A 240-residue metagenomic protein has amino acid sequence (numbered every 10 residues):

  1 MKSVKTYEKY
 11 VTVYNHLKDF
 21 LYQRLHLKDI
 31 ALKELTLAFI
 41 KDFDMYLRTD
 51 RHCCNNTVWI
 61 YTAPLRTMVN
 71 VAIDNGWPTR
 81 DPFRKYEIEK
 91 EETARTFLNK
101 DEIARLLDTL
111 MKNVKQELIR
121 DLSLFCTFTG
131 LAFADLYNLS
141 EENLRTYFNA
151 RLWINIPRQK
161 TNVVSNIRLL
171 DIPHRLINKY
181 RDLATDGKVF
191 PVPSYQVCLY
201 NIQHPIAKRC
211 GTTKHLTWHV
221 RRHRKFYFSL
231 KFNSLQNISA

Functional and structural regions predicted by a protein language model:
M1-R51: Basic/aromatic-enriched alpha-helical hairpins
K5, V13-Q23, T49-F83, A134: N-terminal DNA-binding recognition helix of tyrosine site-specific recombinases/integrases
L35, I60, L118-R120, P193-V197 (+1 more regions): Short basic/aromatic active-site micro-motif
N55, W59-Y61, N75-F133, R151 (+1 more regions): Basic, Lys/Arg- and aromatic-enriched nucleic-acid-binding interface segment
E87, T93-T96, E102, N138-N178: Conserved tyrosine-mediated DNA breakage-rejoining catalytic core shared by Y-recombinases
L124, F128, A134-D135, P205 (+1 more regions): C-terminal catalytic core of tyrosine-transesterase DNA break-rejoin enzymes
N143-A150, T213, S234-A240: Short, polar N-cap/turn motifs at the start of nucleic acid-interacting alpha helices
Q159-N178, A184-P205, G211, T217: C-terminal catalytic core of Y-nucleophile DNA break-rejoin enzymes
